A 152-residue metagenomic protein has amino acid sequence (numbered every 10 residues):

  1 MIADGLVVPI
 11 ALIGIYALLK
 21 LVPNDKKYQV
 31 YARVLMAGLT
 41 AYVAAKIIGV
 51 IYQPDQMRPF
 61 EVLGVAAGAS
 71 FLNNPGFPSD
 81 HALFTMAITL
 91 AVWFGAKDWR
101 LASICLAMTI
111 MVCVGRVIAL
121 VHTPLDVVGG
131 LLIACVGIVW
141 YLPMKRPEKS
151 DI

Functional and structural regions predicted by a protein language model:
M1-N74, A87-F94, W99-A107, V112: Hydrophobic alpha-helical bundle signature of multipass membrane enzymes
S70-I152: Membrane-embedded catalytic cores of phosphoryl/pyrophosphoryl-handling enzymes
